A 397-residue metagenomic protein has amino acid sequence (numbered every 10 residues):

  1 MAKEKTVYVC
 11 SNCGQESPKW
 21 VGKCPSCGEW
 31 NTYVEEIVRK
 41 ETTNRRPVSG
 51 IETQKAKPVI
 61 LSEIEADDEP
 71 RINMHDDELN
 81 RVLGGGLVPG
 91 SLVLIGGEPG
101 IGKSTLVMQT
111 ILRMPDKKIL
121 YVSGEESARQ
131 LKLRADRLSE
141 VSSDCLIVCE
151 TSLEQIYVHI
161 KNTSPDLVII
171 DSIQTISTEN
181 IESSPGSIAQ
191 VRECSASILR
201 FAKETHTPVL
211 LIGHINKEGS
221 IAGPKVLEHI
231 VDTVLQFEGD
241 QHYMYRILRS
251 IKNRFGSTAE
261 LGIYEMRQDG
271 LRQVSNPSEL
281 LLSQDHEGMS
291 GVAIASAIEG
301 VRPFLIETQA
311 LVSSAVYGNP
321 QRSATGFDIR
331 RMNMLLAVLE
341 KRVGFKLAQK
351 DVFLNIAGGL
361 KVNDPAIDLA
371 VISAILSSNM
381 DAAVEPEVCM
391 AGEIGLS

Functional and structural regions predicted by a protein language model:
A2-N12, E16-R81, V88-L94, I101-I111 (+6 more regions): Peripheral, non-AAA+ core regions of ATP-driven protein-machinery
E98, G124: P-loop (Walker A) phosphate-binding loop of NTP-binding proteins
I119-S123: Conserved RecA-like ASCE P-loop NTPase motor core of nucleic-acid helicases/translocases
E125-S127, I215: Residues in the short beta-alpha loop(s) of Rossmann-like NAD(P)-binding domains
E126, T151-S152: Short beta->alpha linker loops
V148: Conserved SAM-binding strand-loop segment of SAM-dependent methyltransferases
